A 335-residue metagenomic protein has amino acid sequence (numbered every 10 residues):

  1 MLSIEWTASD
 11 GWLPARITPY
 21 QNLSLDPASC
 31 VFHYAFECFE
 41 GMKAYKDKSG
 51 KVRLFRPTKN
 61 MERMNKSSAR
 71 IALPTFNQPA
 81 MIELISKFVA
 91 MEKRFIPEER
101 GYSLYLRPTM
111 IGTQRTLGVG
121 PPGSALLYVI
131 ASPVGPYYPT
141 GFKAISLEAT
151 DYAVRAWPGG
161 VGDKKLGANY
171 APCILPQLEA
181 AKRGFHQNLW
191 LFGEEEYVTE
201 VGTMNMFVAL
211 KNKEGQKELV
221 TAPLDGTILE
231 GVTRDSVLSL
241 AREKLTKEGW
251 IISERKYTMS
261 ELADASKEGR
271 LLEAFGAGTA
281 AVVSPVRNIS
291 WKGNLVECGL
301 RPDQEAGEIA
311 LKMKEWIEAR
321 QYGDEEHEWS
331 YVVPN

Functional and structural regions predicted by a protein language model:
M1-F88, T116-N335: Helix-start/capping segments and mature chain N-termini
F88-E99: Charged, gly/pro-rich active-site loop segments
M91, G112-T113: Intrinsically disordered, low-complexity linker/loop segments enriched in Gly/Pro and charged/polar residues
P97-R107, I111: Extended, Lys/Arg-enriched charged tracts that mediate electrostatic binding to polyanionic substrates
